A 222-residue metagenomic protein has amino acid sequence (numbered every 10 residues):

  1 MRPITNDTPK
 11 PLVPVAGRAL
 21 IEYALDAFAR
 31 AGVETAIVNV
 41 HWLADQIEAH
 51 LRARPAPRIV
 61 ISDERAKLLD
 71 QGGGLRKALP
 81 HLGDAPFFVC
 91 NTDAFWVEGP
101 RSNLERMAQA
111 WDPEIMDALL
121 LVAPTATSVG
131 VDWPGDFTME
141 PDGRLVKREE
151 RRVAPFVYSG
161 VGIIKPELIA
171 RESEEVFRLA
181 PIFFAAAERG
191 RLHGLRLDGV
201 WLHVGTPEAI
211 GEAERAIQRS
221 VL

Functional and structural regions predicted by a protein language model:
M1, I47-L51, A213: Hydrophobic packing residues within well-ordered alpha-helices of enzyme cores
M1-N6, A27-A31: N-terminal nucleotide-binding beta1-loop-alpha1 segment
P14, R18-N91, F95, R171-E174 (+1 more regions): Conserved N-terminal catalytic core of the sugar/cofactor nucleotidyltransferase
V38, V89, A118-L121, G194: Structural beta-sheet core signal
H41, S62-R65, L121, R148 (+1 more regions): Conserved beta-strand termini and adjacent loop/short-helix elements that scaffold enzyme active sites in alpha/beta
W42, A118-D136: Short beta-strand-to-loop element that shapes/binds the nucleotide-sugar donor at the catalytic cleft/hinge
P86-F88, F95, G99-P113, A126-V129 (+2 more regions): Catalytic-core segments of class I nucleotidyltransferases/pyrophosphorylases that form NMP-activated intermediates
